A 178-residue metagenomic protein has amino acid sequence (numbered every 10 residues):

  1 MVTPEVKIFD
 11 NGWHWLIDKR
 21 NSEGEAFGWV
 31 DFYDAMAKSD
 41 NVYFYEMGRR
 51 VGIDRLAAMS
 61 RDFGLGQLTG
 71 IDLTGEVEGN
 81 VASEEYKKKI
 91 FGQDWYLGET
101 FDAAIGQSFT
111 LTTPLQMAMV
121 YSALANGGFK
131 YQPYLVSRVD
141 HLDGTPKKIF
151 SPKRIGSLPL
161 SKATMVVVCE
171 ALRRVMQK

Functional and structural regions predicted by a protein language model:
M1-K178: Beta-lactam-recognizing serine transpeptidase/beta-lactamase-like catalytic domain environment
